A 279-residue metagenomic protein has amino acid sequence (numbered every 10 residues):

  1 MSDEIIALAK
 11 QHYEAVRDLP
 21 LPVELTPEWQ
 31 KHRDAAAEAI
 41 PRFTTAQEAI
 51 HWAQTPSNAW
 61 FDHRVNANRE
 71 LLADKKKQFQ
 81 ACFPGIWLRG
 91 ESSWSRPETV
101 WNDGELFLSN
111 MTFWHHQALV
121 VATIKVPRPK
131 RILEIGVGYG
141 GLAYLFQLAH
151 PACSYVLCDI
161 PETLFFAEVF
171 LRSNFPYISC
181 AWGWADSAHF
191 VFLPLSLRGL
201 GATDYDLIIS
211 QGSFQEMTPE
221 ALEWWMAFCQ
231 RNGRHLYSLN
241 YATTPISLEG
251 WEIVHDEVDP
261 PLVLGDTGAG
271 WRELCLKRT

Functional and structural regions predicted by a protein language model:
M1-L108: N-terminal accessory regions of S-adenosyl-L-methionine
M111-R128: Conserved alpha-helix/loop element of class I SAM-dependent methyltransferases that forms part of the SAM/SAH-binding
R128-G138: Conserved class I S-adenosyl-L-methionine
Y139-H150: Conserved SAM-binding loop of SAM-dependent methyltransferases across substrates and taxa, primarily the Class I
F170-G201: S-adenosyl-L-methionine
I209: A conserved beta-strand element that flanks and buttresses the S-adenosyl-L-methionine
E216-C229: A short, conserved alpha-helix within the catalytic core of class I
G233-T244: Conserved beta-strand signature within the Rossmann-like core of class I S-adenosyl-L-methionine
